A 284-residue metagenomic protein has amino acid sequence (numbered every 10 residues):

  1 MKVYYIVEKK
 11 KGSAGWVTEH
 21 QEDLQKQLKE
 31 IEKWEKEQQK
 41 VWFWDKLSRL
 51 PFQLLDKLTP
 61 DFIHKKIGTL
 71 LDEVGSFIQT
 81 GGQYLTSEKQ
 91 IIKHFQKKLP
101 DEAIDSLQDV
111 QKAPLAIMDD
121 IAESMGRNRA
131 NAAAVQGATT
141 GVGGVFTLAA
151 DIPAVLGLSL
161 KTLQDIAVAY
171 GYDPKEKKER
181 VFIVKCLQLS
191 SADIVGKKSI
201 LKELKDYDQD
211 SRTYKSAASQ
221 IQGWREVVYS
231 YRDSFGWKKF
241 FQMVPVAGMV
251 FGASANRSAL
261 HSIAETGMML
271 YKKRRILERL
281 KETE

Functional and structural regions predicted by a protein language model:
M1-Q136, D165-E284: Terminal, membrane-proximal amphipathic helices and intrinsically disordered targeting/regulatory segments
Q136-A149: Transmembrane alpha-helix interface/packing and boundary motifs in multi-pass membrane proteins, characterized by
A150-P153, S254: Short, conserved micro-motifs enriched in small and acidic residues
I152-L156, D173-P174: Active-site metal-coordination segments of metallo-dependent hydrolases
V155-S159, I166: Conserved mixed alpha/beta catalytic, RNA-binding, or beta-rich assembly cores of soluble enzyme, regulatory
L158-K161, S258: A general alpha-helical scaffold signature found inside nucleotide-binding enzyme cores
